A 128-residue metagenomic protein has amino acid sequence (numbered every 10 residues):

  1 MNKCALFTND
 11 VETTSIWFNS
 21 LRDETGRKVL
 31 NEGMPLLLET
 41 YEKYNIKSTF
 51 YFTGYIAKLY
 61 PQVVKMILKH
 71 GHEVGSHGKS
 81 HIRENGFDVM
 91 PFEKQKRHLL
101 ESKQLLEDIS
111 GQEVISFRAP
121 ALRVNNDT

Functional and structural regions predicted by a protein language model:
M1-S116, A121-T128: Catalytic alpha-helical scaffold of carbohydrate-active enzymes acting on polysaccharides/glycoconjugates
